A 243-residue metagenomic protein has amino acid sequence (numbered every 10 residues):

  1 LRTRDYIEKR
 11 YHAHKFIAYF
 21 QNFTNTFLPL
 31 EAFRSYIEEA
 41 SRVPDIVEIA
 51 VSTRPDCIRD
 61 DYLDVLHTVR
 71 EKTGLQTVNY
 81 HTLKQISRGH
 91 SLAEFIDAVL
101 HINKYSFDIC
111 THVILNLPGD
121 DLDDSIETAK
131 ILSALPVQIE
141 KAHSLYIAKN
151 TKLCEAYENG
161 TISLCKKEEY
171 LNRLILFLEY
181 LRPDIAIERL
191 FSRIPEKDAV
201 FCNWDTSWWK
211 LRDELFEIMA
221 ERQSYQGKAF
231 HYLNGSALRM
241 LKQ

Functional and structural regions predicted by a protein language model:
L1-T3, I7-L30, D45-I58, E71-E94 (+1 more regions): Core AdoMet radical
R4, E8, L66-E71, V99-K104 (+1 more regions): Surface-exposed amphipathic alpha-helices with a cationic face
T24-L28, P55-I58, N116-D121, A148 (+1 more regions): Short, small-residue-enriched loops and turns at beta-alpha junctions that line or gate enzyme active sites
L30-E38, R59-R70, S125: Distinct, well-ordered alpha-helical segments
S41-R42, H67, S133: Non-catalytic positions within long, well-ordered alpha-helices that form the structural scaffold/packing of enzyme
H81-R88, I114-L117, T161: Surface-exposed cleft-lining segments at the edges of enzyme active sites
A93-K152, E168-F191: Conserved C-terminal portion of the radical SAM core fold that forms the substrate/S-adenosylmethionine-binding
I139, K149-Q243: Auxiliary Fe-S-binding modules of radical SAM enzymes
